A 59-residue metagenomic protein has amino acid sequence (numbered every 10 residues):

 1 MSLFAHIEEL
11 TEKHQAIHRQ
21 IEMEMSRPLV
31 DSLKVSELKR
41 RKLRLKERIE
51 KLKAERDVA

Functional and structural regions predicted by a protein language model:
M1-A59: Extended, charge-rich alpha-helical interface modules
